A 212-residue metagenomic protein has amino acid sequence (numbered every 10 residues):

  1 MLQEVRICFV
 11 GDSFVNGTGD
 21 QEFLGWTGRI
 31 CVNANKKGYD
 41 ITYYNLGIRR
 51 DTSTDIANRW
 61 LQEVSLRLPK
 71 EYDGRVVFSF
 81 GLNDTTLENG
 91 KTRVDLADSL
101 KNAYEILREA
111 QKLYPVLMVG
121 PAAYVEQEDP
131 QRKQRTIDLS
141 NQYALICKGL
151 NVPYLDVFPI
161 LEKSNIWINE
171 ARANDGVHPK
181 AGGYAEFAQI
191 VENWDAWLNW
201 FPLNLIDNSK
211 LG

Functional and structural regions predicted by a protein language model:
M1-R49, T54-D55, L61-E71: Serine-esterase "nucleophile elbow" of acetyl-processing enzymes
L2, V32, K36-Y39, N58-G212: Alpha-helical cap/lid subdomain in secreted, periplasmic, or secretory-pathway luminal O-acyl-processing enzymes
